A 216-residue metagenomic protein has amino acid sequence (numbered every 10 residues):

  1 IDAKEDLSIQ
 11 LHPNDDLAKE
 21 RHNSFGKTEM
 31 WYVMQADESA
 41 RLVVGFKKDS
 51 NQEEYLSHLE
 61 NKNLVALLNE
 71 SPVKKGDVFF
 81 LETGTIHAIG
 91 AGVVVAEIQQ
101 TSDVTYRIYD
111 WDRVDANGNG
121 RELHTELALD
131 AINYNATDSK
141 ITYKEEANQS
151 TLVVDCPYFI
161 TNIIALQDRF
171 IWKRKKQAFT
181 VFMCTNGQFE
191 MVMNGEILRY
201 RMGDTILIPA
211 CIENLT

Functional and structural regions predicted by a protein language model:
I1-K75, G90-Q188, V192-M193, L198-R199: Active-site region of the double-stranded beta-helix
H12, L81-E82: N-terminal intrinsically disordered, low-complexity, charge/repeat-rich segments that act as generic
G76-F80, N214-L215: Noncatalytic modules at the cell exterior or secretory-pathway interfaces, chiefly beta-strand-rich lectin/adhesion
H87-V93, L215-T216: Short, Lys/Arg- and Gly-enriched loop/turn segments at beta-strand edges
Q188-T216: Generic C-terminus detector
